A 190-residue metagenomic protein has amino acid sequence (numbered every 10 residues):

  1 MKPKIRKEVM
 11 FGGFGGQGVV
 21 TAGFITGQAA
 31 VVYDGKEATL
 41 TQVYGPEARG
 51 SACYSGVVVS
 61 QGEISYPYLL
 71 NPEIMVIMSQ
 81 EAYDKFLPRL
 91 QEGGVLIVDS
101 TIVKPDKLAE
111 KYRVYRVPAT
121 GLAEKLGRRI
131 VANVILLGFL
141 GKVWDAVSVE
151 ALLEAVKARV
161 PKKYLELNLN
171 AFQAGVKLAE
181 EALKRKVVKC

Functional and structural regions predicted by a protein language model:
M1-C190: Active-site cofactor/cluster-binding pocket
